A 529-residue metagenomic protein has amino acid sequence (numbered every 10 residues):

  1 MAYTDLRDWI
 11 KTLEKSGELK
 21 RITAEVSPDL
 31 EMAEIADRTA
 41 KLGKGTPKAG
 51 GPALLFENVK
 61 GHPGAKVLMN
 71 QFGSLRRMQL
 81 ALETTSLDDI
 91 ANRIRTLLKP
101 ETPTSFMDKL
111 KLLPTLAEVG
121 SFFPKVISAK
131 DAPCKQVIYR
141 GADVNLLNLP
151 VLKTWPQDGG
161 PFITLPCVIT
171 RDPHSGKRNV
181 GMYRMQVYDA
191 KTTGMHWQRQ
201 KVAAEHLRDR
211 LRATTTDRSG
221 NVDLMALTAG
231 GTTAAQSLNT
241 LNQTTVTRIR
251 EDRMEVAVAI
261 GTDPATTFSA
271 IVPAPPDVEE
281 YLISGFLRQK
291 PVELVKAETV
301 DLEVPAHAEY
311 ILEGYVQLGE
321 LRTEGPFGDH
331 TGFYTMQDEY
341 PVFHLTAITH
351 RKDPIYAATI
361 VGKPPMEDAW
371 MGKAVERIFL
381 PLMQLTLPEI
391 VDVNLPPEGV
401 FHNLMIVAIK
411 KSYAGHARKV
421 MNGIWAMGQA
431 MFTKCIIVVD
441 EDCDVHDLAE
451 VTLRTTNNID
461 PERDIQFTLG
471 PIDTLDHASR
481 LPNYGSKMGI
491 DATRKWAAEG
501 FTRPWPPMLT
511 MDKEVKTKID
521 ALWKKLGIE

Functional and structural regions predicted by a protein language model:
M1-D217, D223, T228, L241-F327 (+1 more regions): Extended, highly charged
T233-L238: Short, low-complexity intrinsically disordered segments enriched in A/P/G/S/L with frequent Arg, especially at protein
